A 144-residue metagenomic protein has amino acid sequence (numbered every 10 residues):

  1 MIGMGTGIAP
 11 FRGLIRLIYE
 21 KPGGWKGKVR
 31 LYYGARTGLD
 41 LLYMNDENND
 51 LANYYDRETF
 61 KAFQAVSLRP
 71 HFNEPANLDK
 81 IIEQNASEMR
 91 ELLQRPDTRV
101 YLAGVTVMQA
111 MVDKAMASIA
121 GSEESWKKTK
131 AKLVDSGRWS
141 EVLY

Functional and structural regions predicted by a protein language model:
M1-I18, R36, M108: Active-site beta-strand/loop microenvironment that shapes enzyme catalytic pockets
Y19-Y144: Reductase modules of NAD(P)H-dependent flavoproteins
